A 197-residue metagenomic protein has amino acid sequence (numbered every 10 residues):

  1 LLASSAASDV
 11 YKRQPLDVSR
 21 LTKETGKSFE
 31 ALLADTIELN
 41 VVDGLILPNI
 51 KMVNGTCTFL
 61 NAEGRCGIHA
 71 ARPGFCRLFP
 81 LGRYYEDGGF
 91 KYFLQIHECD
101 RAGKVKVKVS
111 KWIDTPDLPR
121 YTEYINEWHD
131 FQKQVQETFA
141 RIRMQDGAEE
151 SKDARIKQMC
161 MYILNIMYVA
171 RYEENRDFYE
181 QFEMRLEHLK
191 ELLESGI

Functional and structural regions predicted by a protein language model:
L1-A7, Y11: Single conserved hydrophobic/aromatic residue that forms the stacking wall/gate of nucleotide- or nucleobase-binding
K12, L16-E30, A34-I197: Short loop/turn segments that flank or connect secondary-structure elements
